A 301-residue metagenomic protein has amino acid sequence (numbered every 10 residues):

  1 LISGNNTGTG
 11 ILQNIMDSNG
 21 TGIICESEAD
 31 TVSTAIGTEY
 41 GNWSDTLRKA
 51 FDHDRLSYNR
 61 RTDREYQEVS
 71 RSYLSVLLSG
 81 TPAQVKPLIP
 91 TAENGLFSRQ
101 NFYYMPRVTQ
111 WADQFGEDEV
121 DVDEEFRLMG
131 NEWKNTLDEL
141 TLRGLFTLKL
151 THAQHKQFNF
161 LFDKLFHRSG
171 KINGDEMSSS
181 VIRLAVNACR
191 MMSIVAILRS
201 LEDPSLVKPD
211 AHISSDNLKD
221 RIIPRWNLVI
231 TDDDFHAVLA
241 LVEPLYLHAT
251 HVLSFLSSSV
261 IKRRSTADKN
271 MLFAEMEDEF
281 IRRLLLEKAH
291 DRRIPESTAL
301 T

Functional and structural regions predicted by a protein language model:
L1-T301: Phosphate-handling catalytic cores of nucleic-acid transaction enzymes
